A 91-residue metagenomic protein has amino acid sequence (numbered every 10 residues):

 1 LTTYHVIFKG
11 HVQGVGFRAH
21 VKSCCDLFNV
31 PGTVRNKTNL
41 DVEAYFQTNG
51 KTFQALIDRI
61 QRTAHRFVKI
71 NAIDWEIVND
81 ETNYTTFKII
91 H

Functional and structural regions predicted by a protein language model:
L1-H91: Intrinsically disordered, low-complexity, mixed-charge
